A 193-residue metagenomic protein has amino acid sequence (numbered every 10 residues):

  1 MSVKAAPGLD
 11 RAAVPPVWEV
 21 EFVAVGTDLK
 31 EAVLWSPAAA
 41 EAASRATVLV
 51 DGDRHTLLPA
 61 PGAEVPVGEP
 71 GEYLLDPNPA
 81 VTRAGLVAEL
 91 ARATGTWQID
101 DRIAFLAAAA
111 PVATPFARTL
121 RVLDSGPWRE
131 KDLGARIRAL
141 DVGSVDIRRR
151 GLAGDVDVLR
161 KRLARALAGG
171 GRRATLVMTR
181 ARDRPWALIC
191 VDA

Functional and structural regions predicted by a protein language model:
S2-A193: SAM-dependent transferase fold signal centered on methyltransferase-like domains, encompassing both Class I
